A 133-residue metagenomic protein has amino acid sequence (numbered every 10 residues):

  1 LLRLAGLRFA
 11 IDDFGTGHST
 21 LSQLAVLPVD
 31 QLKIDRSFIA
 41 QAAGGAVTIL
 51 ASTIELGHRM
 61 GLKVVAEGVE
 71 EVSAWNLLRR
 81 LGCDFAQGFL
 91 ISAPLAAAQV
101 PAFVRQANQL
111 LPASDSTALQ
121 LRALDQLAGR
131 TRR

Functional and structural regions predicted by a protein language model:
A5-R133: EAL-family c-di-GMP phosphodiesterase catalytic domain
